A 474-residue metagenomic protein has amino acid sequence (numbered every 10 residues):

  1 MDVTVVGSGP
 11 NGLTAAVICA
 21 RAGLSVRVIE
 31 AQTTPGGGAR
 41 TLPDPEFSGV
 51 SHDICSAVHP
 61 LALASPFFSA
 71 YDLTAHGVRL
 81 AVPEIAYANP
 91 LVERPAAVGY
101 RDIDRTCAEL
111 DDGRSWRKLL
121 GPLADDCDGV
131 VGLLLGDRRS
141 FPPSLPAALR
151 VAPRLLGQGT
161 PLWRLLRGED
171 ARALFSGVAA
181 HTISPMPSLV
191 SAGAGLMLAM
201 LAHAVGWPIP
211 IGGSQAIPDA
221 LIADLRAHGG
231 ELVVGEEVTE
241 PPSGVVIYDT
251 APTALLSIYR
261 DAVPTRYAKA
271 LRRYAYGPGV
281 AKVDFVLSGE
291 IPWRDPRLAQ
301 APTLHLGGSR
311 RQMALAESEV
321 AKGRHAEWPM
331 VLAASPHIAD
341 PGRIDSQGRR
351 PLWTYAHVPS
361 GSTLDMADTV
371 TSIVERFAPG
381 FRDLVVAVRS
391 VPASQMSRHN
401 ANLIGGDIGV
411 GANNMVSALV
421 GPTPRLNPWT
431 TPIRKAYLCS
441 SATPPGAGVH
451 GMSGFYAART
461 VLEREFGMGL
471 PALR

Functional and structural regions predicted by a protein language model:
D2-G129: N-terminal glycine-rich phosphate/pyrophosphate-binding loop and immediately adjacent elements
V92-V190: Rossmann-like flavin
S115, E290-I291, R324-A326, S362-A401: Flavin-binding catalytic cores
R172-P185, W328-L332, G380-P444: A glycine-rich dinucleotide-binding beta-alpha-beta segment and adjacent secondary-structure elements that constitute
M197-V238: Helical element adjacent to the flavin cofactor pocket in flavoenzyme catalytic cores
V234-D345: Mid-domain catalytic core of redox enzymes that form a hydrophobic substrate pocket/lid adjacent to a catalytic redox
C439-L462: A conserved FAD-binding loop/helix module that cradles the flavin
R464-R474: Active-site-proximal substrate-binding core of FAD-dependent oxidoreductases
